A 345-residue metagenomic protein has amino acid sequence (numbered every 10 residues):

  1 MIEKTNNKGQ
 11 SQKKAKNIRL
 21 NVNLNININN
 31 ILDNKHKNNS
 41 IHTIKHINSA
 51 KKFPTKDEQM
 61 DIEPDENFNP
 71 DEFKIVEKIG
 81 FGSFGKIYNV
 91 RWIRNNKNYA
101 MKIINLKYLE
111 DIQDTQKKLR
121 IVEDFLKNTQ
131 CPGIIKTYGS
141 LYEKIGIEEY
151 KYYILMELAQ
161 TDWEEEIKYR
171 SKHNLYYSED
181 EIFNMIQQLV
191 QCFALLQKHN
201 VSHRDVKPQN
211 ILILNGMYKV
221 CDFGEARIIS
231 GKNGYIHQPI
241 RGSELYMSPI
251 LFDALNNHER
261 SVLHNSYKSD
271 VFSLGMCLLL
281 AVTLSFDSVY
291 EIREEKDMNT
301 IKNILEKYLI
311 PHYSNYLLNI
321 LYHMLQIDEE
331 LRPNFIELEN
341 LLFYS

Functional and structural regions predicted by a protein language model:
K86: Conserved N-lobe ATP-binding subsite of Hanks-type protein kinase domains, especially the beta3 VAIK lysine
K136-Y152: Short beta-strand micro-motifs within the conserved protein kinase catalytic domain, predominantly in the N-lobe
E148-D162: Conserved short submotifs of the Hanks-type protein kinase catalytic core that shape the nucleotide-binding pocket
M185-I186: Activation segment signature within eukaryotic-like protein kinase domains
Q197-I213: Catalytic-loop of the protein kinase fold
L214-Y246, A254: Activation segment/activation loop of eukaryotic-type protein kinase catalytic domains
A254-L309: Conserved C-lobe activation region of Hanks-type protein kinase-like domains
L325-E337: A conserved short helix/loop substructure at the end of the activation segment of eukaryotic-like protein kinase domains
